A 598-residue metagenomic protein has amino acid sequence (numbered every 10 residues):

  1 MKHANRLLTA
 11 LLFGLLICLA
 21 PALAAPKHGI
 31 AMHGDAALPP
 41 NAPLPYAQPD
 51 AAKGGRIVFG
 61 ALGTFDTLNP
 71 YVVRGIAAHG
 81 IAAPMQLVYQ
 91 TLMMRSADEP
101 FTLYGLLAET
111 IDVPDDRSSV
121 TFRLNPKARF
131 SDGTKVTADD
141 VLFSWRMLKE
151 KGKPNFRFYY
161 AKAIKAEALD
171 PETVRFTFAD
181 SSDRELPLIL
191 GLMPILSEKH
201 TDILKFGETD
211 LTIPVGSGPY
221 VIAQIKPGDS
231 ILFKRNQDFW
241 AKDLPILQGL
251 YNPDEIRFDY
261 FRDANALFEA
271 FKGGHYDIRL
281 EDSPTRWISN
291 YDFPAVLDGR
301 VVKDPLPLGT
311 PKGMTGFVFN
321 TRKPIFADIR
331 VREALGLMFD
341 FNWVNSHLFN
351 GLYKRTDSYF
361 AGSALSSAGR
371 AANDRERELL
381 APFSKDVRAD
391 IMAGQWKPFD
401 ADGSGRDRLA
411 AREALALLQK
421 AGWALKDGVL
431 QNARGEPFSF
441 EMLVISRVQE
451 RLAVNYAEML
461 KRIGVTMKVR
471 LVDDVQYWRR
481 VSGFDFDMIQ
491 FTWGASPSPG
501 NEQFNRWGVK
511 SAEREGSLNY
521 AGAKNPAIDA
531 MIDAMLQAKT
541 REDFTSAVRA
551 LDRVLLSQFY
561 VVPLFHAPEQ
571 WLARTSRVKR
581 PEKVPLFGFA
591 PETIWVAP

Functional and structural regions predicted by a protein language model:
A25-D115, R146, V215: N-terminal lobe/hinge region of extracytoplasmic solute-binding protein
P26-H28, A61, K226-I231, R235 (+5 more regions): Detector for C-terminal structural segments
A36, A78, P84-E99, L190-L250 (+4 more regions): Gly/Pro-rich hinge or "lid" segments in bacterial periplasmic/extracellular proteins
A47-A52, V72-A82, T110-P154, L169 (+4 more regions): Aromatic- and charge-enriched surface segment that lines or borders ligand/interaction sites
G105-E109, S131, V136, T177-L196 (+4 more regions): Aromatic-rich, solvent-exposed beta-strand/loop patch
R123, R157-D202, S217-K226, A371-F383: Surface-exposed binding/hinge segments that line and control ligand-binding clefts or catalytic entry sites
N125, E208-L211, A241-D292, E333 (+4 more regions): Ligand-site clamp/hinge motif
K165-E167, A223-K234, D259-K323, R330-A334 (+2 more regions): Extracellular/periplasmic solute-recognition and catalytic clefts
